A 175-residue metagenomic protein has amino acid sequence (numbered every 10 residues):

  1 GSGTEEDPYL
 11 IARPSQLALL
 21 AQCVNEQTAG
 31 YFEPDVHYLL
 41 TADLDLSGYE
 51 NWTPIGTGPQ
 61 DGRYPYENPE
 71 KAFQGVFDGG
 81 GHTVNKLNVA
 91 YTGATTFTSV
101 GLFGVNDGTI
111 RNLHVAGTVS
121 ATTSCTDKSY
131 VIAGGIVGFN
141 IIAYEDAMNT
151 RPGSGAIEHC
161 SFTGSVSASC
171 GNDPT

Functional and structural regions predicted by a protein language model:
G1-T175: Surface-exposed repetitive/solenoidal architectures
